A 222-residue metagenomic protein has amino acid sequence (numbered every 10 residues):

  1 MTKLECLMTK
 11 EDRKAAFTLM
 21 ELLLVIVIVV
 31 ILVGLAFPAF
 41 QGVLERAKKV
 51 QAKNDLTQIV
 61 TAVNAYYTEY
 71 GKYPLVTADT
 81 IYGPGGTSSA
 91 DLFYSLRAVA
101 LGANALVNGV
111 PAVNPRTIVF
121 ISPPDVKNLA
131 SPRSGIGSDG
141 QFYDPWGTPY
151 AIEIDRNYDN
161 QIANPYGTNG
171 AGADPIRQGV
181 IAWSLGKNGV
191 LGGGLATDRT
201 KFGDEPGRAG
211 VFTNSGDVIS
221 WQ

Functional and structural regions predicted by a protein language model:
M1-F17: N-terminal leader/signal peptides at the extreme start of proteins
C6, L23, Q41, Y150-I152 (+1 more regions): Residue-level marker of intrinsically disordered, low-complexity segments enriched for small/polar residues
C6-T9, E21, V25-I26, G34 (+3 more regions): Generic detector of low-complexity/intrinsically disordered segments and short hydrophobic N-terminal stretches
T9, G42-L44, F93, A112: General helical secondary-structure elements
K14-V43, K48, A52: N-terminal single-pass transmembrane signal-anchor helix
K49, K53-Q222: N-terminal pilin/flagellin-like segments and related low-complexity appendage regions
